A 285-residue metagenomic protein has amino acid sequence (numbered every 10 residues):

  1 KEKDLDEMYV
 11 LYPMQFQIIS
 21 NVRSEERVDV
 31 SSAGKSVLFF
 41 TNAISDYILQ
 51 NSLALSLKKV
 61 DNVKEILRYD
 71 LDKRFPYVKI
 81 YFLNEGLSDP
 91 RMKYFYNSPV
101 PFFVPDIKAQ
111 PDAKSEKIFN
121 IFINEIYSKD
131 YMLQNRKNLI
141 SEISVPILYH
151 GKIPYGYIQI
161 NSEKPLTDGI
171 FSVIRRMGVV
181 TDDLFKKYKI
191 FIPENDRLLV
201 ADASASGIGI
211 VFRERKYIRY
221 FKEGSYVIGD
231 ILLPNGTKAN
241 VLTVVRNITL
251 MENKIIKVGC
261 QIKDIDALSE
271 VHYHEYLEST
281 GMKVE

Functional and structural regions predicted by a protein language model:
K1-E285: Structured alpha-helical
